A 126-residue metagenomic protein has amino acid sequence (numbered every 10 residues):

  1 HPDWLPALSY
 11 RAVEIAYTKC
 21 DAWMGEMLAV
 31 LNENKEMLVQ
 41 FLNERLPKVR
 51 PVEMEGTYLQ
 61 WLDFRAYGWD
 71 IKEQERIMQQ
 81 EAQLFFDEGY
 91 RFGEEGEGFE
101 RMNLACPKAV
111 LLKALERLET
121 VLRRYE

Functional and structural regions predicted by a protein language model:
H1-E126: PLP-dependent class I/II
